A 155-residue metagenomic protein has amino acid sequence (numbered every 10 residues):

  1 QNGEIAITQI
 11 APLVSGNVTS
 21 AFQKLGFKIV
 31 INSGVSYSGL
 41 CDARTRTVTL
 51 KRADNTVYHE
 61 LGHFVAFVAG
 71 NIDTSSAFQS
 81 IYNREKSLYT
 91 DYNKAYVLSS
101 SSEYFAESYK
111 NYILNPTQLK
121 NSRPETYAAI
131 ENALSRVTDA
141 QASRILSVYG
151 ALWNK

Functional and structural regions predicted by a protein language model:
Q1: Acidic/histidine-rich, surface-exposed loop or edge segments in extracytoplasmic proteins
E4-K155: Active-site-flanking segments in enzyme catalytic domains
